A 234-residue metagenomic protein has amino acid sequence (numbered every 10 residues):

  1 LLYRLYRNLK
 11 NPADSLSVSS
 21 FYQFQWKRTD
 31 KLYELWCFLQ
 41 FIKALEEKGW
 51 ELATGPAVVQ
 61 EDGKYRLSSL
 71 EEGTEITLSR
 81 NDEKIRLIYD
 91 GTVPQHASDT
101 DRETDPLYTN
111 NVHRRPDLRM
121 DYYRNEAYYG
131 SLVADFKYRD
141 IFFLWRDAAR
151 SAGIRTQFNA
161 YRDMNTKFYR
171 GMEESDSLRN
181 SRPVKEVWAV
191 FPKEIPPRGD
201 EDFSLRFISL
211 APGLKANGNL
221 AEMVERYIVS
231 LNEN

Functional and structural regions predicted by a protein language model:
L1-R28: Residue(s) in the substrate-gating loop at a strand-loop-helix junction that position the organic substrate next
L2, T29-L32, Q157, M223: A general marker of short, structured functional hotspots
R4-N8, L32-K43: Short, hydrophobic/amphipathic alpha-helical patches that form generic packing surfaces within helical domains
S19-W26, I42-L45, W50: Nucleic-acid enzyme cleavage-core boundary/entry regions
F21-Y33, P106, A149: Conserved aromatic-histidine-acidic binding/catalytic patches
F38, L45-N234: Catalytic core segments in nucleotide and nucleic-acid processing enzymes
